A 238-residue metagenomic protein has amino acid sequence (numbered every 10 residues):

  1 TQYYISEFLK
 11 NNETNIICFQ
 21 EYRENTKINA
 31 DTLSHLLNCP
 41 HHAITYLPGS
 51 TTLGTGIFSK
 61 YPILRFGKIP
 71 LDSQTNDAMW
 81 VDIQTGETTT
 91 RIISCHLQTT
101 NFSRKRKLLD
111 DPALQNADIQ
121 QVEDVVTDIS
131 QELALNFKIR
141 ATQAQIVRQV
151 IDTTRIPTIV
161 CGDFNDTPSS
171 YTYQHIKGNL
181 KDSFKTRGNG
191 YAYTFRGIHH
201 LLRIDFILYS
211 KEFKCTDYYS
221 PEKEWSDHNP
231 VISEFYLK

Functional and structural regions predicted by a protein language model:
T1, I5, T26-N29, N136 (+3 more regions): Stable alpha-helical elements in mature extracytoplasmic
Q2-K10, I16-D110, K214, Y219-E222: Structured beta-strand-rich core segments of catalytic domains in phosphoester-bond hydrolases
K10-E13, D152-T154: Flexible, charged surface loops at secondary-structure boundaries
I16-C18, S130-F137, I159-G162: Second-shell loop/turn segments in exported
L37-P40, D128, T186: Short glycine/proline- and charge-enriched loop/turn segments that cap or connect secondary-structure elements
I69, A141-I159, F164-K238: Metal-dependent phosphoester-hydrolase catalytic domains
K107-E132: A solvent-exposed, charged loop/short amphipathic helix patch at secondary-structure junctions
